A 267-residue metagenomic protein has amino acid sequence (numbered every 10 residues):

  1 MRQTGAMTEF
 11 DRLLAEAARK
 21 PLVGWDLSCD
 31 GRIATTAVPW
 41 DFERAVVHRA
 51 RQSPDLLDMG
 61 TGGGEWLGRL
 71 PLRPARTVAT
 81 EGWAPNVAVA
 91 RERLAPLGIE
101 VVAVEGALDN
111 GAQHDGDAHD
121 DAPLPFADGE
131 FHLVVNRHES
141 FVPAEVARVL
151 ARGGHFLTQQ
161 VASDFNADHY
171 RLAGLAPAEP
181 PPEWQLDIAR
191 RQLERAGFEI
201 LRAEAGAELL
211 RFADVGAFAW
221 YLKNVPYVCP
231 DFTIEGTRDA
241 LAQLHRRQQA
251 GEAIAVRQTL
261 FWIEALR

Functional and structural regions predicted by a protein language model:
M1-L27: N-terminal, positively charged/glycine-rich alpha-helical extensions of SAM-dependent methyltransferases
L22, L27-C29, I33-D55, E65-R69: Conserved alpha-helix/loop element of class I SAM-dependent methyltransferases that forms part of the SAM/SAH-binding
D55-L124: Class I SAM-dependent methyltransferase SAM/SAH-binding core
V134-V135: Hydrophobic beta-strand segment of the Class I
F141-L157: A short glycine-rich, Lys/Arg-flanked "PGG" loop and its adjoining helix->strand segment in the class I
H155-W184: Conserved class I S-adenosyl-L-methionine
P181-G197: Short alpha-helix
E199-I200, E204-R267: Conserved Class I S-adenosyl-L-methionine
